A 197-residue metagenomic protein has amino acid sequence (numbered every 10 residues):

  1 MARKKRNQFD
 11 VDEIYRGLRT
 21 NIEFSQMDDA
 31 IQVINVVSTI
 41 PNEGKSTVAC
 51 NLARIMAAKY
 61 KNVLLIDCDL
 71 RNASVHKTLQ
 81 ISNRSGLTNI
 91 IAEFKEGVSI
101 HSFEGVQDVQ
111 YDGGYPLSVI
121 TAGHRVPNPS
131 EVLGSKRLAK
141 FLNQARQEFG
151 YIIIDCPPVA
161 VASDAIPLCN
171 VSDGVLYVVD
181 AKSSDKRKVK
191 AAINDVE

Functional and structural regions predicted by a protein language model:
A2-N7, R84-E96, H124-G134, V178 (+1 more regions): Flexible beta-alpha connector loops of hexameric P-loop NTPases
K4-R6, D10, M56-V119: Phosphate-binding loop that captures ATP/GTP phosphates
Q8-L79: Walker A/P-loop phosphate-binding motif and the immediately C-terminal alpha-helix
Q8-V11, S130-E197: Conserved catalytic-core segment of NTP-binding enzymes
L18, V36, D67-D69, I90 (+4 more regions): Residue-level signature of catalytic and energy-coupling elements of molecular machines, predominantly ATP/GTP-dependent
R19, E23, M27, A57 (+5 more regions): Signal for well-folded cores of large energy- and translation-related assemblies
Q26-D28, I100, V109-G113, Q144-Q147 (+2 more regions): Conserved catalytic network of the ASCE P-loop NTPase/AAA+ motor domain
Q32-V36, V63, L117-S118, A145 (+1 more regions): Generic beta-sheet signal
